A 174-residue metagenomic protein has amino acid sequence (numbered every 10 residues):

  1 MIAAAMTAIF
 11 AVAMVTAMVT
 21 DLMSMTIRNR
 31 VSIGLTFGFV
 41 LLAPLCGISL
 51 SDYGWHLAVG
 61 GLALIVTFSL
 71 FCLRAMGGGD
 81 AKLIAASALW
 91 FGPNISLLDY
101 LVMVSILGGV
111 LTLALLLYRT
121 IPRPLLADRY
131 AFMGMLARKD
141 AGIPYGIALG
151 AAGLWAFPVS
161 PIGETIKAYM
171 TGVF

Functional and structural regions predicted by a protein language model:
M1-M76, A81-F174: A membrane-topology feature that recognizes alpha-helical transmembrane segments and their immediate juxtamembrane
